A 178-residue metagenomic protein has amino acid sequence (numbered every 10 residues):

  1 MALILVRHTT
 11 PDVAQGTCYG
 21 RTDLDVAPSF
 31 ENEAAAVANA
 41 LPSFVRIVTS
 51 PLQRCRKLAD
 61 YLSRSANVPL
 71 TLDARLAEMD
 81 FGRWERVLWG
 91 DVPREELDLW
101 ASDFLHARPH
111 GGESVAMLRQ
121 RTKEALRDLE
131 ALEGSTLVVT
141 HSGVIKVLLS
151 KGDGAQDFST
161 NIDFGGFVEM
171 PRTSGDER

Functional and structural regions predicted by a protein language model:
A2-A66, E113: Active-site-proximal alpha-helix that buttresses catalytic centers in soluble enzyme cores
L3-I4, V45, L132-T140: Generic beta-sheet signal
D12, C55-R56, E78-D80, V144-K146: Short, active-site-adjacent cap segments at secondary-structure transitions
T49-S50, Q120, V139-T140: Short beta-strand scaffold positions
Y61, V147-K151: Active-site signature of alpha/beta-hydrolase-fold catalytic machinery across serine- and Asp/Cys-nucleophile hydrolases
R64-R121: Phosphate-handling substructures
S142-K146, G166-V168: GST superfamily/GST-like fold recognition
A155-R178: Domain-level recognition of soluble alpha/beta enzyme cores, biased toward histidine phosphatases/phosphomutases
